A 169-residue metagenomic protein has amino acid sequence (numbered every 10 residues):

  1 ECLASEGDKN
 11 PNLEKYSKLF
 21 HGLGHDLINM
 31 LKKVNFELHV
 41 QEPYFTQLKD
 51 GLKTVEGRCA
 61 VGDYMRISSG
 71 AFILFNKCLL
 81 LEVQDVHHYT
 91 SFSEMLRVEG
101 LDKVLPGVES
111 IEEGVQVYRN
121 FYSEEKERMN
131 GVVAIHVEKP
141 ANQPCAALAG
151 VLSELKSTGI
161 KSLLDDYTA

Functional and structural regions predicted by a protein language model:
E1-L80, Q84-A169: Mixed-charge, low-complexity intrinsically disordered regions
